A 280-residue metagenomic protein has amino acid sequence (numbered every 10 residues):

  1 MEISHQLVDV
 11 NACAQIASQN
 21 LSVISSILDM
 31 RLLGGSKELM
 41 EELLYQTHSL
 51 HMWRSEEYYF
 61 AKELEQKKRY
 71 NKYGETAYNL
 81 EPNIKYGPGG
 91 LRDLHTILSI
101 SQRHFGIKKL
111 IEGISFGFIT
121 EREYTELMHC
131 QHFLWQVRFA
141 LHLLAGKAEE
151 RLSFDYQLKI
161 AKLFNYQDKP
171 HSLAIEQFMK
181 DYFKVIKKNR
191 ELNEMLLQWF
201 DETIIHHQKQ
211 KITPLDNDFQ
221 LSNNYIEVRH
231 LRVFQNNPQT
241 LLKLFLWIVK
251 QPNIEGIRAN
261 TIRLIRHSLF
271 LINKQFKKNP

Functional and structural regions predicted by a protein language model:
M1-P280: A nucleotide- and high-energy phosphate-metabolite-utilizing enzyme signature
